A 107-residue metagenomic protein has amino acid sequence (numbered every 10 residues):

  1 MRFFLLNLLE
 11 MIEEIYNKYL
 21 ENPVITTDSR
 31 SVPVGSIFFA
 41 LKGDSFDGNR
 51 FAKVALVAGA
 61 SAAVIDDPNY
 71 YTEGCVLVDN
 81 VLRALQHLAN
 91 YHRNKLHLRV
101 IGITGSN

Functional and structural regions predicted by a protein language model:
M1-Y91: N-terminal leader/targeting and accessory segments in enzymes
N90-N107: Walker A (P-loop) phosphate-binding motif
